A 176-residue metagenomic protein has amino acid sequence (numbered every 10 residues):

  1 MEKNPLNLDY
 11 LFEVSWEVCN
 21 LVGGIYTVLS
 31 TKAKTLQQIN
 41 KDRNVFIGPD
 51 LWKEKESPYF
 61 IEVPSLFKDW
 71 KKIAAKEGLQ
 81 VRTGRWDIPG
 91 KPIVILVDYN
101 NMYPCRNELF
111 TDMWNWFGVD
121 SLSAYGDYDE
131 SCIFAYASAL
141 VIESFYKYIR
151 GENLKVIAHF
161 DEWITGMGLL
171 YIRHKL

Functional and structural regions predicted by a protein language model:
M1-L176: Catalytic cores of nucleotide-sugar-dependent glycosyltransferases that transfer UDP/GDP/TDP-activated
